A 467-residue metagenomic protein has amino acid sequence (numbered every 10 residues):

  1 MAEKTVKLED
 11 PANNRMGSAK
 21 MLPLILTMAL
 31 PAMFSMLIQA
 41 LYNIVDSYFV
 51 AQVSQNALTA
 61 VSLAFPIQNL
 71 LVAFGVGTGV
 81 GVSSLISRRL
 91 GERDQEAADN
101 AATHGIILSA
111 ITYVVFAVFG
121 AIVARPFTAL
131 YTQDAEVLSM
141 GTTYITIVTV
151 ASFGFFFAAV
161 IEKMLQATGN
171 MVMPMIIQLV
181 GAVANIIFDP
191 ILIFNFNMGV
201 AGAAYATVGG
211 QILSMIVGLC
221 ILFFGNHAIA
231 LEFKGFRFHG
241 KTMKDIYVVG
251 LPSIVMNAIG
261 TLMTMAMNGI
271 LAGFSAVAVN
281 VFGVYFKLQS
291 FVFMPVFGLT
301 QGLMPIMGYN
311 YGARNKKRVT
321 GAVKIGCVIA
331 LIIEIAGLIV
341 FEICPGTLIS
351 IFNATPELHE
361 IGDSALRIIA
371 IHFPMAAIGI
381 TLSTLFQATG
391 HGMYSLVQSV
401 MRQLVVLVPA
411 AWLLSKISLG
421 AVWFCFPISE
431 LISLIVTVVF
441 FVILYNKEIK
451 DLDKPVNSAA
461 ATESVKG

Functional and structural regions predicted by a protein language model:
M1-A29, I86-F153, N195-L251, M307-H372 (+1 more regions): Short alpha-helical transmembrane segments in multi-pass integral membrane proteins
M16-Y48, Q52-V53, N69-G81, L85 (+7 more regions): N-terminal transmembrane alpha-helices
T27, F49-N69, E136-M140, V200-A203 (+4 more regions): Interfacial/gating helices of multi-pass transporter permease domains
T27-D46, I147, A158, G181 (+5 more regions): Transmembrane helical elements of multi-pass membrane transporters/channels
L37, L41-T59, T128-A135, I191-M198 (+4 more regions): Helix-terminus/linker motif at the lipid-water interface of multi-pass membrane proteins
L58-V118, F155-P174, N268, V281-I339 (+2 more regions): Small-residue-rich hydrophobic transmembrane alpha-helices
L70-A73, A117, N185-D189, M215-L219 (+4 more regions): Hydrophobic transmembrane alpha-helices of multi-pass small-molecule transporters
G79, V148-Q166, P174-A182, A203-M215 (+4 more regions): Short runs within selected transmembrane alpha-helices of multi-pass transporters and secretion channels
